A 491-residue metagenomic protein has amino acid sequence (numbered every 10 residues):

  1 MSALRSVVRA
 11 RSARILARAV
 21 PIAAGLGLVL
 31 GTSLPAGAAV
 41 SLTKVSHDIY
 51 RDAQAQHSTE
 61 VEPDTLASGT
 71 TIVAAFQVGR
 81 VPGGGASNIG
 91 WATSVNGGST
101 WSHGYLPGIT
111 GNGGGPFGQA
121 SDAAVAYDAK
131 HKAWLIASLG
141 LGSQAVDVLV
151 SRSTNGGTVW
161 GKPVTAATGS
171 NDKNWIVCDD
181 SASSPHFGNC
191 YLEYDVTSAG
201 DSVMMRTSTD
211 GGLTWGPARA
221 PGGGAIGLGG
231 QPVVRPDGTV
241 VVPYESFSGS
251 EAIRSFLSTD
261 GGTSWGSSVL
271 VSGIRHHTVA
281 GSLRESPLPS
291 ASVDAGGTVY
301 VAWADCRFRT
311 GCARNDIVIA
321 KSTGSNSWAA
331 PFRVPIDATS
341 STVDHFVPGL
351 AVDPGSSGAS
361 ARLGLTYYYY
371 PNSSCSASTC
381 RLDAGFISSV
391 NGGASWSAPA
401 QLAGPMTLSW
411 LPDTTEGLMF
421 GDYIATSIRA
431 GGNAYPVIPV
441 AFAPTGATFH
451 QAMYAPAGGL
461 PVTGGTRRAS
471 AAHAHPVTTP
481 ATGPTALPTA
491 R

Functional and structural regions predicted by a protein language model:
M1-I15: N-terminal secretory signal peptides that target proteins for export/translocation
A19-G31: Bacterial N-terminal signal peptides
G37-R491: C-terminal PAP-associated
